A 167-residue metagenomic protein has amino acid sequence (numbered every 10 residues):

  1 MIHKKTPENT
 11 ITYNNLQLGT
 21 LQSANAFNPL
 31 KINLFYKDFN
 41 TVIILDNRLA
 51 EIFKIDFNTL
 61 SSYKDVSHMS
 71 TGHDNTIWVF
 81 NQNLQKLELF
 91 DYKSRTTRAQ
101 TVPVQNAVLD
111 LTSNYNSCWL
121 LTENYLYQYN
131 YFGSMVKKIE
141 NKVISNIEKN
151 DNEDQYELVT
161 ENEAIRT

Functional and structural regions predicted by a protein language model:
M1-I2, L30-Y36, V42, S70-N81 (+2 more regions): Short beta-strand elements that form the blades of beta-propeller/WD-repeat-like and other beta-sheet-rich scaffold
M1-K31: Start-of-domain marker
K5-E8, D46-A50, D91-R95, N130-S134: Short loop/turn segments that connect beta-strands within beta-propeller blades
T12-Q17, D56-S62, A99-Q105, K137-V143: Surface loop/turn motifs at the tips and blade-to-blade linkers of beta-strand repeat domains
L18-A26, S62-T71, Q105-Y115, K142-E153: Repeated scaffold domains used in trafficking and secretory/extracellular systems, primarily beta-propellers
L34-K93, Q100: Surface-exposed, polar helix/loop patches in the mature regions of secreted/periplasmic/lumenal proteins that form
P103-N106, L111-T112, W119-M135: Short helix-loop boundary/capping segments
Y127-T167: Intrinsically disordered, low-complexity segments enriched in Gly and acidic/Ser/Thr residues that form flexible
